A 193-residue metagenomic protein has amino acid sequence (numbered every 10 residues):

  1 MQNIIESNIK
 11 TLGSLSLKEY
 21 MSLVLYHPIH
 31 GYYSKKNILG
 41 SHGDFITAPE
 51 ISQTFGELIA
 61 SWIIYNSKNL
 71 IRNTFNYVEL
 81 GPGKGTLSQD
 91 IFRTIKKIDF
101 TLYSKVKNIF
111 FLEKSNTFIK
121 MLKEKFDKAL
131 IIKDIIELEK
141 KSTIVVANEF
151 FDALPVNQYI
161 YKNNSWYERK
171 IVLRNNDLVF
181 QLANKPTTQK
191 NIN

Functional and structural regions predicted by a protein language model:
M1-L80, K84-K128, D134, Y159: Rossmann-like AdoMet
S7, E139-S142, V146-N193: Class I S-adenosyl-L-methionine
A129-L130, I192: A polyampholytic, Gly/Pro-enriched intrinsically disordered region
